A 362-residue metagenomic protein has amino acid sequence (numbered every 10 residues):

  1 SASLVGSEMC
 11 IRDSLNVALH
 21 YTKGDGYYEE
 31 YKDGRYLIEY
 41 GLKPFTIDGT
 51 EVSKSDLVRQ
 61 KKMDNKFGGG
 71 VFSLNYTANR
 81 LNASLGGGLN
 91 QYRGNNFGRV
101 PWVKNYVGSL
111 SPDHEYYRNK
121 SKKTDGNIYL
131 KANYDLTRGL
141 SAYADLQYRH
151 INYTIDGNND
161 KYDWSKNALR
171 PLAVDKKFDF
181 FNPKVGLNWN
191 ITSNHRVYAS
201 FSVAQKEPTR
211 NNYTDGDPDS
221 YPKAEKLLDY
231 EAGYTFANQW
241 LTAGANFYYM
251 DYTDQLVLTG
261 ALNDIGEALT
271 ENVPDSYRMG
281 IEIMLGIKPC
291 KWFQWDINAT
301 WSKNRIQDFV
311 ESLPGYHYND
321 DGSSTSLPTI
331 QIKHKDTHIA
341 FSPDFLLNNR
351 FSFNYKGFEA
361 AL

Functional and structural regions predicted by a protein language model:
S1-G6, I11: Single conserved hydrophobic/aromatic residue that forms the stacking wall/gate of nucleotide- or nucleobase-binding
G6-E8, V17, G70-Y76, I128-Y134 (+7 more regions): Residues on the lipid-exposed face of transmembrane beta-strands in outer-membrane beta-barrel proteins
S7, S55-K61, S109-N119, S165-V174 (+5 more regions): Extracellular loop and loop/strand-boundary signature of outer-membrane beta-barrel proteins
R12-H20, E30, N188-N190, R196-K206 (+5 more regions): Membrane-embedded beta-barrel scaffold of Gram-negative outer-membrane proteins
L15-L19, A83-G87, A142-A144, P183 (+5 more regions): Transmembrane beta-strands of outer-membrane beta-barrel proteins
Y21-D25, D64-G70, A78, L89-N95 (+11 more regions): Transmembrane beta-barrel architecture of outer-membrane proteins
G86-T192, E207-P208, N212-T214, E311: Signature of Gram-negative outer-membrane beta-barrel scaffolds
R138, Y249-D251, E271-L362: Gram-negative outer-membrane beta-barrel transporters
